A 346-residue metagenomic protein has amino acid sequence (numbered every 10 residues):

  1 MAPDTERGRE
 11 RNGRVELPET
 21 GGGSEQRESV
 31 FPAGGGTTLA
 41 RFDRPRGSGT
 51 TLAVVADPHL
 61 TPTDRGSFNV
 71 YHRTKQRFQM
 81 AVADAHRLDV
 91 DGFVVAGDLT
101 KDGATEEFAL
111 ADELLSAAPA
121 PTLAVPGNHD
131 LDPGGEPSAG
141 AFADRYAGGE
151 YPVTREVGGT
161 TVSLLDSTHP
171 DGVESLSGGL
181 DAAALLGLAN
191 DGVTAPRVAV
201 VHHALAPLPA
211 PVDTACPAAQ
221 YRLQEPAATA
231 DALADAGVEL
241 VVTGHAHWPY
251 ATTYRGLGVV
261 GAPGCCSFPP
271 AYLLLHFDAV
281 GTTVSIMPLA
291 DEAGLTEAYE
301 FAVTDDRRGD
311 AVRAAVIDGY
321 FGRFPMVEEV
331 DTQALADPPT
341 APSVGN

Functional and structural regions predicted by a protein language model:
A2-F108: N-terminal active-site segment of His-dependent metallophosphoesterases
A2-G36, G47-S48, G281-N346: A short C-terminal boundary segment appended to hydrolase-like catalytic domains
G13, L17, G22, R27-R44 (+4 more regions): Extended active-site neighborhood of metal-dependent phosphoesterases/phosphodiesterases
F42-V54, L60-R65, T154-L164, G192-V198 (+2 more regions): Beta-strand-turn-beta hairpins that frame and shape the catalytic cleft of phosphate-ester-processing enzymes
A53-Q76, L131-Y146, P170-L180, P207-A218 (+1 more regions): Acidic/histidine-rich helix-loop elements that form or flank divalent-metal/phosphate-binding sites at the catalytic
V54-A56, G92-D98, T122-N128, L165-D166 (+3 more regions): Active-site neighborhood of phospho(di)ester-bond hydrolases with catalytic His/Asp-centered motifs
L60-P62, T100-E106, P126-E136, S167-S175 (+3 more regions): Active-site environment of divalent metal-dependent phosphoester hydrolases
S116, P211-E292: Conserved beta-sheet core of the metallophosphoesterase superfamily
